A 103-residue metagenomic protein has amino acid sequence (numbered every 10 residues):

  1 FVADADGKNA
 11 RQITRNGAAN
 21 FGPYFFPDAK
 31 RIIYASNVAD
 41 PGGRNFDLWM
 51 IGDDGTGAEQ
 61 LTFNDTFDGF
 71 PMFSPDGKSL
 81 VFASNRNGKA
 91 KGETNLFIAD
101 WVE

Functional and structural regions predicted by a protein language model:
F1-E103: Sequence signature of WD/YWTD-type beta-propeller architectures
